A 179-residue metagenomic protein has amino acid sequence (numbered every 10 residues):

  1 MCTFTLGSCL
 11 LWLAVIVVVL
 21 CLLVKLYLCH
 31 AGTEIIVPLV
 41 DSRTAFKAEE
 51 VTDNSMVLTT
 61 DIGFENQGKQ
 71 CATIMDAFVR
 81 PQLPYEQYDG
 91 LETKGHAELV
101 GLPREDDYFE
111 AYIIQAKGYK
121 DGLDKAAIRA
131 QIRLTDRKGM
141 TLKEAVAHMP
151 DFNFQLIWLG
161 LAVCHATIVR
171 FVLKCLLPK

Functional and structural regions predicted by a protein language model:
M1-V40: N-terminal signal-anchor transmembrane alpha helix of single-pass membrane proteins, serving as the membrane-anchoring
C2, G7, R80-Q82, R170-K174: Generic detector of bulky aromatic hydrophobic side chains
C2, W12, G68, E86-Q87 (+2 more regions): Generic hydrophobic/packing signal
L26-D124: N-terminal topogenic membrane-targeting module
A97-K179: Cytosol-/stroma-facing membrane-proximal "stalk/adaptor" domains immediately downstream of transmembrane anchors
